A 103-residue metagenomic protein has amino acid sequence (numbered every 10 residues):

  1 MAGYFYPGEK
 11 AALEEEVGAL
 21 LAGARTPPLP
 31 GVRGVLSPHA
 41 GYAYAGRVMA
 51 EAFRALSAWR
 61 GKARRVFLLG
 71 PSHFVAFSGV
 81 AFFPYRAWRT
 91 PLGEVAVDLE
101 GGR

Functional and structural regions predicted by a protein language model:
M1-R103: Active-site histidine-anchored catalytic micro-motif
